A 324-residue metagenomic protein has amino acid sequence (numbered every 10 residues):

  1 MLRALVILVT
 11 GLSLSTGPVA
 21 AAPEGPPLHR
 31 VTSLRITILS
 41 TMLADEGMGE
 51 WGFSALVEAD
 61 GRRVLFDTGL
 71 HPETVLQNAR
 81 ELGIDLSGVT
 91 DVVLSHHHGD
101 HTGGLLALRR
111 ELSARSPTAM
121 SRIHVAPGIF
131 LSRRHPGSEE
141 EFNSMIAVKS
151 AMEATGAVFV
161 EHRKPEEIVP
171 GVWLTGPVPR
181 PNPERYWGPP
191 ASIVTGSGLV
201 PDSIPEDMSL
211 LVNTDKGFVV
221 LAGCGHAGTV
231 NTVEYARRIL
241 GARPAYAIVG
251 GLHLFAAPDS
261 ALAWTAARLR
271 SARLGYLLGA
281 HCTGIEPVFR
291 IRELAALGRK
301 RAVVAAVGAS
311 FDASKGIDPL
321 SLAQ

Functional and structural regions predicted by a protein language model:
M1-A4, W51: Positively charged n-region of N-terminal signal peptides that target proteins for export
A4-T16: Bacterial N-terminal signal peptides
V19-P23: Boundary at the C-terminal end of the N-terminal hydrophobic targeting segment
E24, G128-M208, R301-L320: Metallo-beta-lactamase
R35-L82, S203, D207-A222: Conserved beta-strand hairpin/beta-sheet module of binuclear metal-dependent hydrolase folds, prominently
E46-M48, R62-D91, A107, S113-A114 (+3 more regions): Pre-active-site segment of Zn-dependent metallo-hydrolases
V89-G99: Metallo-beta-lactamase
H98-A107, R122, G198-S209, N213-G308: Cap/insert and terminal regions of metallo-dependent hydrolase folds
